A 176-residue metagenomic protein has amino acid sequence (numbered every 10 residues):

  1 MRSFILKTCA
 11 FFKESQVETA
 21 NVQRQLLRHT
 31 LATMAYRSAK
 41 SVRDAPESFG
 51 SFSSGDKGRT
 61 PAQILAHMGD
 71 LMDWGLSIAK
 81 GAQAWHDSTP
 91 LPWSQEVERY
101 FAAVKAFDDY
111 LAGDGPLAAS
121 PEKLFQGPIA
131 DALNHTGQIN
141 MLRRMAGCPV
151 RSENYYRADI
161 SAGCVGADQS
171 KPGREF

Functional and structural regions predicted by a protein language model:
F12, E18, R24, R28-V42 (+2 more regions): Short, contiguous alpha-helical
R43-F49, A106-Y110: Extracellular-facing binding/remodeling surfaces
A82-Y110: Helix-adjacent hinge/juxtasegments
G113-P116: Surface-exposed, polar/charged faces of alpha-helical domains in mature secreted/periplasmic/lumenal proteins
